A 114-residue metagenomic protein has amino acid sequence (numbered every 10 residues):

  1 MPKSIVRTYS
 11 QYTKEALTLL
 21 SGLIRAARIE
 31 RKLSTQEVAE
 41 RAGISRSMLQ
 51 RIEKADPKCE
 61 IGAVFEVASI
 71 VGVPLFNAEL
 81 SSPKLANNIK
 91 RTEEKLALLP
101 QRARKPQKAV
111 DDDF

Functional and structural regions predicted by a protein language model:
P2-E30: A short, Lys/Arg-rich alpha-helix, primarily the initiator
G22-E37, E66, E93, L98-A103: Short basic helix-loop element that most often maps to the first helix and adjoining turn of HTH DNA-binding modules
K32-M48: Short alpha-helical DNA-recognition segment
A42, Q50, L75-A78: Short amphipathic alpha-helix starts
E60-A78: DNA major-groove recognition helix of helix-turn-helix/homeodomain DNA-binding modules
A78-F114: Short, charged recognition helix plus adjacent turn of helix-turn-helix-like nucleic-acid-binding domains
